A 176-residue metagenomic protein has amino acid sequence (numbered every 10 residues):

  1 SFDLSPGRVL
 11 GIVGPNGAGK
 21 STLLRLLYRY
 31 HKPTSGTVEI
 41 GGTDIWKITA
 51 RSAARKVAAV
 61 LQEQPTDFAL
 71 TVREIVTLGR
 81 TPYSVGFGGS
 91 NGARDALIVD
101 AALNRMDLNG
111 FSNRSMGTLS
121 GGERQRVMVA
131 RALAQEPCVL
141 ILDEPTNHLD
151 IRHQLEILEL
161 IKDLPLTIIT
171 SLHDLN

Functional and structural regions predicted by a protein language model:
V13-P15: The feature captures the beta-strand-to-loop junction immediately N-terminal to the Walker
Y28: Helix-to-loop junction immediately C-terminal to a conserved catalytic motif
G36-D44, A53: Conserved ABC transporter NBD signature motif
T77, G92-F111: Conserved ABC ATPase "signature" region
S115-L119, E123: Conserved ABC ATPase signature
E136: Conserved catalytic motifs of ABC-family nucleotide-binding domains
L140-E144, L149: Catalytic Walker B motif of ABC-type/P-loop ATPase nucleotide-binding domains
